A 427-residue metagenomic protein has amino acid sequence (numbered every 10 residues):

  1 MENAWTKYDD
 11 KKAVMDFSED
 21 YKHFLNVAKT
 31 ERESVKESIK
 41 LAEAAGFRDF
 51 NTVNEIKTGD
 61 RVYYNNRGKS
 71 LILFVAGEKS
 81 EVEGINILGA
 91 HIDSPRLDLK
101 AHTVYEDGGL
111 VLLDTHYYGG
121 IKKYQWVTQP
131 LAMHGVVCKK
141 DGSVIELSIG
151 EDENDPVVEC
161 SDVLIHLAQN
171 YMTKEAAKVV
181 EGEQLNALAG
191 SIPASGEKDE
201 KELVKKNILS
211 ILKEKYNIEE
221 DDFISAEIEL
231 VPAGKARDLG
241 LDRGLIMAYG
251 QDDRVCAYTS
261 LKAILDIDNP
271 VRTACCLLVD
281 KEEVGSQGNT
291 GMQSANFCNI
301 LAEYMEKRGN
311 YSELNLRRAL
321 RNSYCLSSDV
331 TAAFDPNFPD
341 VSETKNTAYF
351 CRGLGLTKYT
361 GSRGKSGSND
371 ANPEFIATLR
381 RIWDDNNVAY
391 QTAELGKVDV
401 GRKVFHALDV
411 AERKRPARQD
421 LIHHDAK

Functional and structural regions predicted by a protein language model:
M1-K427: N-terminal hydrophobic/helix-forming segments and targeting peptides
